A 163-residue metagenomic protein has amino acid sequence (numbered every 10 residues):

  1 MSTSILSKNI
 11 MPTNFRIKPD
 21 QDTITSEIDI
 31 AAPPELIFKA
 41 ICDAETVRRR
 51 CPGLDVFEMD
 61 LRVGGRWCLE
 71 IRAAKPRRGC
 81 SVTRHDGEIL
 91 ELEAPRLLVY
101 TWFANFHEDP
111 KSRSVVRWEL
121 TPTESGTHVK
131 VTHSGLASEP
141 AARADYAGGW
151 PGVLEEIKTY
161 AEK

Functional and structural regions predicted by a protein language model:
S2-E58, R62: Hydrophobic ligand-binding cavity/cleft-lining segments
T3-I5, G135-K163: A conserved amphipathic terminal alpha-helix motif
N9-M11, W67-R72, L98-A104: Short Pro/Gly-enriched beta-strand edge/turn motifs at strand-loop
Q21-T23, K130-A137: A short small-residue
E27-D29, D60, E70, E88 (+1 more regions): Generic structural detector for well-ordered beta-strands
I37-F38, V47, W67, I89 (+4 more regions): Hydrophobic pocket/interface hotspot
R48-R49, F57-E58, K75-E124, H128 (+1 more regions): Hydrophobic-ligand binding "helix-grip"
